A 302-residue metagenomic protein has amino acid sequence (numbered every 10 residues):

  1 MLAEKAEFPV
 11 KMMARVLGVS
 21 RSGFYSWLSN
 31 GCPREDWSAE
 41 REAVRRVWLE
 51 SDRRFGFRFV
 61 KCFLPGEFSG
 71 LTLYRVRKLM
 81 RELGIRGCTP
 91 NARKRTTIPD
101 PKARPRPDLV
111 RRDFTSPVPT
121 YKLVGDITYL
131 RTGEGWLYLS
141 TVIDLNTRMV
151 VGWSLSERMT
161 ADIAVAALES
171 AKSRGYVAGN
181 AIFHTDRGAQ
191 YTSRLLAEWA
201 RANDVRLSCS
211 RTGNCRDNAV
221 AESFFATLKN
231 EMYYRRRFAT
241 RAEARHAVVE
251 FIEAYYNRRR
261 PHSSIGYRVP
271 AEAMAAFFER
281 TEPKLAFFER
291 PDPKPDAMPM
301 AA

Functional and structural regions predicted by a protein language model:
M1-A302: Charged DNA-binding/catalytic regions of mobile-element recombinases
